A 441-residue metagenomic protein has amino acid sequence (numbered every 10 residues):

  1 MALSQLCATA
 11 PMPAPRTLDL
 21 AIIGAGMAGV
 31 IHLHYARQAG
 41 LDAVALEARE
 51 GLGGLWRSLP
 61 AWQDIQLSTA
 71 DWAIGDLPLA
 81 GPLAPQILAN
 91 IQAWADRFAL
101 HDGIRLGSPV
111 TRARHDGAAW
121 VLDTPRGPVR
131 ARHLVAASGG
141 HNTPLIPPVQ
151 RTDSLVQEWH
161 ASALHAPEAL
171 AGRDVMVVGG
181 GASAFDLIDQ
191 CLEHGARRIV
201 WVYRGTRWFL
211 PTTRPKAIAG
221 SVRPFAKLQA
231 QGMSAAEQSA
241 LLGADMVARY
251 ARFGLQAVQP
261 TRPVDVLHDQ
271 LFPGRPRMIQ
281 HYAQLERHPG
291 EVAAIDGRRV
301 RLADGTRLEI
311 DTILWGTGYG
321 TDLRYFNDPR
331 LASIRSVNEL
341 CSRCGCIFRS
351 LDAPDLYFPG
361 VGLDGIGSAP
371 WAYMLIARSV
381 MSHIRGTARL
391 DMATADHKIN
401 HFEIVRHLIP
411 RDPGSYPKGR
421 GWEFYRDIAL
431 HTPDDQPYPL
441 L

Functional and structural regions predicted by a protein language model:
A2-L55, A80-T213, K227-L390, P413-G414 (+1 more regions): Flavin (primarily FAD) cofactor-binding/catalytic cores of flavoenzymes
E50-I74, F209-A226: Conserved N-terminal glycine-rich FAD pyrophosphate-binding loop of Rossmann-like flavoproteins
G75-L79: Glycine-/proline-rich flexible loop or hinge segments
R389-H407: The conserved 3'-phosphoadenosine-5'-phosphosulfate
L408-D412: Extracellular/luminal low-complexity Ser/Thr/Pro-rich, glycosylation-prone repeat/linker regions
